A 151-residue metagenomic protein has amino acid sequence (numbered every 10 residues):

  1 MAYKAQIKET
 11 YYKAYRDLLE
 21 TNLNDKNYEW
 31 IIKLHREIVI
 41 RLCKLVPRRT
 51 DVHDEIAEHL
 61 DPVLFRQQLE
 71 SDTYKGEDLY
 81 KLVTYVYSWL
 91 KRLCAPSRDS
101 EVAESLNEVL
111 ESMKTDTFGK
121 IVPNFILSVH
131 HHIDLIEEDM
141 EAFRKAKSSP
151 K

Functional and structural regions predicted by a protein language model:
M1-A95: Eukaryotic N-terminal, low-complexity and coiled-coil-prone scaffolding/targeting segments of large membrane-traffic
E55-K151: Extended helix-rich, non-globular scaffold segments
